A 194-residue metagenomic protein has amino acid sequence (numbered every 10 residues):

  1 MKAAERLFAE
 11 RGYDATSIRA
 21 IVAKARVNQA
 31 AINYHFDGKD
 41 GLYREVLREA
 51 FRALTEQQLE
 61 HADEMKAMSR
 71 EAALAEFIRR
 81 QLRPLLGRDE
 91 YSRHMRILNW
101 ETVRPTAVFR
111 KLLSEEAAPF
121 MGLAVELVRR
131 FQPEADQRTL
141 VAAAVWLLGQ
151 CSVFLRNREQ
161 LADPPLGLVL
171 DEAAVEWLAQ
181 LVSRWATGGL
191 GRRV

Functional and structural regions predicted by a protein language model:
A3-F8, A186: Short hydrophobic clusters on alpha-helical segments that form packing/core surfaces in small helical domains
L7-G41, E45, E49: Helix-turn-helix
A50, L54-A62: Conserved phosphoryl-transfer catalytic core
F51, L86-E90, V153-E159: Proline-centered turn/helix-capping motifs that create local helix->coil transitions or kinks
Q58, E90-F109, T187-G191: N-terminal/domain-start segments enriched in small and hydrophobic, helix-friendly residues, covering either
L59-H94, A143-L147: Hydrophobic alpha-helical connector segments
A75, R79, M121, V125 (+3 more regions): An amphipathic alpha-helix signature
M95, R110-A118, R129-V182: Hydrophobic/aromatic-rich alpha-helical bundle segments in the mid-to-C-terminal region
